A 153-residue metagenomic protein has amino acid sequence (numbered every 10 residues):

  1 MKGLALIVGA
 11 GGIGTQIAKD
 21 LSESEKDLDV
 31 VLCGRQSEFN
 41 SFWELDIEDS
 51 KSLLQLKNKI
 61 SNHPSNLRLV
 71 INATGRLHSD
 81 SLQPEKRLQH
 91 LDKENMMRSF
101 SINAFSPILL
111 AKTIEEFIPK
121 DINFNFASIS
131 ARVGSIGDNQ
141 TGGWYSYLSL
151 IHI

Functional and structural regions predicted by a protein language model:
M1-L28: Canonical Rossmann dinucleotide-binding motif of NAD(H)/NADP(H)-dependent dehydrogenases/reductases, specifically
G3, N66-L67, I118-S130: Active-site loop of short-chain dehydrogenase/reductase
K26-F39: Conserved glycine-rich Rossmann-like NAD(P)H-binding loop of the short-chain dehydrogenase/reductase
S37-L53: Rossmann-fold cofactor-recognition segment
I71-P84: Conserved NAD(P)H cofactor-binding loop of Rossmann-fold oxidoreductase domains
P84-S101: Active-site Tyr-X3-Lys motif and surrounding loop/helix of classical short-chain dehydrogenase/reductase
I151-I153: Conserved small/polar residues in nucleotide/adenosyl-binding loops
